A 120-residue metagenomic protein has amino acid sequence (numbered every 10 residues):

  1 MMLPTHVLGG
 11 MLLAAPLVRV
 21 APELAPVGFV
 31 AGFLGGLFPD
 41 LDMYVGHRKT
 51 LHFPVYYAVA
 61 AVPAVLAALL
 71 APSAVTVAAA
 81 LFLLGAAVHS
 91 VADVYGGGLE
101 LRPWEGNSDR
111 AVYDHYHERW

Functional and structural regions predicted by a protein language model:
M1-W120: N-terminal membrane-targeting hydrophobic helices
